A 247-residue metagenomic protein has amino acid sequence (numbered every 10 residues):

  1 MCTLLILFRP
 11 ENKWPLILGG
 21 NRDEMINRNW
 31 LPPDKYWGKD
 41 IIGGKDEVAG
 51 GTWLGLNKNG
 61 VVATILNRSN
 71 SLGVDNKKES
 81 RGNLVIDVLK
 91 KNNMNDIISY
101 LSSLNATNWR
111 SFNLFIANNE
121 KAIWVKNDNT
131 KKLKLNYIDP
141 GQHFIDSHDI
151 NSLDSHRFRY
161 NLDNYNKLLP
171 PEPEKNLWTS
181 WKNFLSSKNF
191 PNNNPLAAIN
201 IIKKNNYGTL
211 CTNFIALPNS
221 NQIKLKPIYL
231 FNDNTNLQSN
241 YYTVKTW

Functional and structural regions predicted by a protein language model:
M1-W247: N-terminal nucleophile
